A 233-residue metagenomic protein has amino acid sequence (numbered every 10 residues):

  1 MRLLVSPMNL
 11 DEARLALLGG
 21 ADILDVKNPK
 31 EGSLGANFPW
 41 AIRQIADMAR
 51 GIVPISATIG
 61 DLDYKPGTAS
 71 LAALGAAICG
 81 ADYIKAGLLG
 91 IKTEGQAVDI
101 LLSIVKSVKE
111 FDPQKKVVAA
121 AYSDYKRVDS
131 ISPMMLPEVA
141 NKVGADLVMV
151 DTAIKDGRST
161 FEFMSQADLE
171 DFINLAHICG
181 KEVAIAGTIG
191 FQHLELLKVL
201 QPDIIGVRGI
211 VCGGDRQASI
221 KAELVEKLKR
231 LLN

Functional and structural regions predicted by a protein language model:
M1-L4: Extreme N-terminal starter segment of soluble prokaryotic enzymes
M8-G19, I59-C79, R127-E138, I185 (+1 more regions): Catalytic cores of alpha/beta
L10, G32-R50: Glycine-rich, positively charged N-terminal anion/phosphate-binding segment
A16, I45, G75-A76, V139-A140 (+4 more regions): Generic structural signal for hydrophobic
I23-G35, I78-T93, L147-G157, L200-L224: Glycine-rich phosphate-binding active-site loops on the catalytic face of alpha/beta enzymes
P39-I45, K92-K106, V207-N233: C-terminal helical cap(s) of enzyme catalytic domains, especially alpha/beta-barrels
G51-S56, G60-L71, A77-F161, L175-C179: Conserved anion-binding
V150, K155-R216: Hydrophobic secondary-structure block in the mid-to-C-terminal portion of proteins
